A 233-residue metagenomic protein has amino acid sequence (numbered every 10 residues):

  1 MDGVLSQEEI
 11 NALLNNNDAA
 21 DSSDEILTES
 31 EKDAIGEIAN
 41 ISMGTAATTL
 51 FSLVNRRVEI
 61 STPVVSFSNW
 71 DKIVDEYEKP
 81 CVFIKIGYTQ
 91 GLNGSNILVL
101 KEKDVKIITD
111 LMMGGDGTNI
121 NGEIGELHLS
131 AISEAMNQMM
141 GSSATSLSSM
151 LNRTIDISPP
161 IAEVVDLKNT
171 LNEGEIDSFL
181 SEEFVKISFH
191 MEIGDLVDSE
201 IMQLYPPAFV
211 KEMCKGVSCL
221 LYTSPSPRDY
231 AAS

Functional and structural regions predicted by a protein language model:
D2-E8, T28, K32-L221: Composition-driven recognition of glycine/serine/threonine/acidic- and proline-rich low-complexity segments and repeats
L5-S22: N-terminal intrinsically disordered, low-complexity tails
A19-E31: Generic N-terminal amphipathic, Lys/Arg-enriched alpha-helix
Y222-S233: Single conserved hydrophobic/aromatic residue that forms the stacking wall/gate of nucleotide- or nucleobase-binding
